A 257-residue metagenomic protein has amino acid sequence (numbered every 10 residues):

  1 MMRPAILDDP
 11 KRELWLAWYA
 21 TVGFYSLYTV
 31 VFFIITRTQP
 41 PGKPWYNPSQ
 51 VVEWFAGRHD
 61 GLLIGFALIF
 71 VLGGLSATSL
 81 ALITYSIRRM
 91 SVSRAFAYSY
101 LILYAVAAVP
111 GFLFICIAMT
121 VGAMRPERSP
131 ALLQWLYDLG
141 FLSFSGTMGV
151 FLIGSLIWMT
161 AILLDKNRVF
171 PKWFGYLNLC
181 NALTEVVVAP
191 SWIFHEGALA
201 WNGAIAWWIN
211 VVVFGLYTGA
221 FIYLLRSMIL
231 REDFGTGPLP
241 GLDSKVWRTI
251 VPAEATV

Functional and structural regions predicted by a protein language model:
M2-V257: Hydrophobic, aromatic-enriched alpha-helical segments typical of multi-pass transmembrane helices
